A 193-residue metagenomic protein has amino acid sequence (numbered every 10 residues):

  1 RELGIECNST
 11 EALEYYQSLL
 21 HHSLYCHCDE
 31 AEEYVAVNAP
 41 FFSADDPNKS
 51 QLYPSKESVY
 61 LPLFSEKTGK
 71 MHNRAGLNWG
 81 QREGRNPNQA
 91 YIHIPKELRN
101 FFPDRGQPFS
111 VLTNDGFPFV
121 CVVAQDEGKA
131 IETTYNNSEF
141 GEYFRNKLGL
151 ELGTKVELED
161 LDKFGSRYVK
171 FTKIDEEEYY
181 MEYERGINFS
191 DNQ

Functional and structural regions predicted by a protein language model:
R1-K56: Signature of lipid phosphatidyltransferase scaffolds
A36-D175, Y180: Polyanion-binding interface signature
Y183-R185: Charge-dense, extended regions
